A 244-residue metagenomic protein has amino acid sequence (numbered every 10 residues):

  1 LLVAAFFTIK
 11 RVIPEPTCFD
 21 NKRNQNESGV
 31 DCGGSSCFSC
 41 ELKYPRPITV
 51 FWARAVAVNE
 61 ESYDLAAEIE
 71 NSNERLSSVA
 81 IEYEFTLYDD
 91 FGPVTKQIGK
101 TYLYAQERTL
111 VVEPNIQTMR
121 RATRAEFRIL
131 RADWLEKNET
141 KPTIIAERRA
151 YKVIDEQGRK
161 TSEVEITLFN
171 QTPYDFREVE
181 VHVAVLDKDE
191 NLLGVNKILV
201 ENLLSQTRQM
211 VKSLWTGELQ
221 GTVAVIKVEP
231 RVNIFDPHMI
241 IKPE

Functional and structural regions predicted by a protein language model:
L1-Y44: Cysteine-rich modules of extracellular adhesion/ECM and protease-associated proteins
V12-I13, I48-V58: Long alpha-helical, hydrophobic tracts
P45-W52, I144-R149: Proline-enriched interdomain boundary motifs that mark the N-terminal boundary and often initiate the first structured
F51-A55, S62-N71, S77-E82, T86-N115 (+3 more regions): A cross-kingdom feature marking solvent-exposed beta-strand/loop segments within repeated, beta-rich binding/scaffold
E61-V79, A132-V195: Surface-exposed interaction/gating patches
K100-L103, L110-Q157, G194-K197, K212-E244: Terminal connector regions
